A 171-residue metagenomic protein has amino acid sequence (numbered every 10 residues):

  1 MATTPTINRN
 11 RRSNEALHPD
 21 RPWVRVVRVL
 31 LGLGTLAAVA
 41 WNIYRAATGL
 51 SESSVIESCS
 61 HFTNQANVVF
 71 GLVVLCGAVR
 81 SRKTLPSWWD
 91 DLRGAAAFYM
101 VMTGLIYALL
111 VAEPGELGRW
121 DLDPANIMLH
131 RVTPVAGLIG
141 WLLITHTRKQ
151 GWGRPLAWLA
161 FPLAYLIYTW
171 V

Functional and structural regions predicted by a protein language model:
A2-V171: Aromatic-rich, lipid-facing transmembrane alpha helices and their immediate juxtamembrane interface loops in integral
